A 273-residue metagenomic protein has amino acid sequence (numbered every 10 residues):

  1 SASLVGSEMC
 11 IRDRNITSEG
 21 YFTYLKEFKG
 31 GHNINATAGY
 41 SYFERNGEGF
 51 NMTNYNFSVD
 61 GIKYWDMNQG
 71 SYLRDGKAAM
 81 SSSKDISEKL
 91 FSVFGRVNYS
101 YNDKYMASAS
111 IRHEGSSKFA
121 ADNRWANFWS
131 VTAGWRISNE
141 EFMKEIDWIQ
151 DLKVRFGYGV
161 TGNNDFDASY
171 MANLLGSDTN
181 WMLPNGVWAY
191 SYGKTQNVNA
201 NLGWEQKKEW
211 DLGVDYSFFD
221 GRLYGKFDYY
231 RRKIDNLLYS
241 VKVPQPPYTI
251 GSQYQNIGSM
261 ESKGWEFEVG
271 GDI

Functional and structural regions predicted by a protein language model:
S1, S7-E8, R12-I273: Extracellular/periplasmic, surface-exposed regions of secreted and cell-surface proteins
